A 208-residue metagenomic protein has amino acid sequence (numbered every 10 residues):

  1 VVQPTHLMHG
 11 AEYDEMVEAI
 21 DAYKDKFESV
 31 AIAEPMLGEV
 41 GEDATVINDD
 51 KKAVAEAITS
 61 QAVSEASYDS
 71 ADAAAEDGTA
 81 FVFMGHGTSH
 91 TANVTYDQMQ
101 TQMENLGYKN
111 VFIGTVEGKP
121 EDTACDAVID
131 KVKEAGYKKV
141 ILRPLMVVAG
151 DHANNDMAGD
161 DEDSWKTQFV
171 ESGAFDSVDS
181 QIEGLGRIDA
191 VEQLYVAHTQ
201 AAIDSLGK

Functional and structural regions predicted by a protein language model:
V1-I141, M146-K208: Extended amphipathic ligand-handling, pore-lining, and cofactor/metal-binding catalytic surfaces
